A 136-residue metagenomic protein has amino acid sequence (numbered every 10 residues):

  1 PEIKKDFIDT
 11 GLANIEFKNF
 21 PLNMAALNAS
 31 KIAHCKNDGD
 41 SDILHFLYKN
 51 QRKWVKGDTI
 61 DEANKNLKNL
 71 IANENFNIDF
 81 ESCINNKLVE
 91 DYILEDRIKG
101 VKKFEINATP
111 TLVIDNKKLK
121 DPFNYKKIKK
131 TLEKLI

Functional and structural regions predicted by a protein language model:
P1-A72: Structural alpha/beta surface segment adjacent to cysteine/selenocysteine redox centers across thiol/disulfide enzymes
P1-K4, N69-I136: C-terminal cap of thioredoxin/glutaredoxin-like
